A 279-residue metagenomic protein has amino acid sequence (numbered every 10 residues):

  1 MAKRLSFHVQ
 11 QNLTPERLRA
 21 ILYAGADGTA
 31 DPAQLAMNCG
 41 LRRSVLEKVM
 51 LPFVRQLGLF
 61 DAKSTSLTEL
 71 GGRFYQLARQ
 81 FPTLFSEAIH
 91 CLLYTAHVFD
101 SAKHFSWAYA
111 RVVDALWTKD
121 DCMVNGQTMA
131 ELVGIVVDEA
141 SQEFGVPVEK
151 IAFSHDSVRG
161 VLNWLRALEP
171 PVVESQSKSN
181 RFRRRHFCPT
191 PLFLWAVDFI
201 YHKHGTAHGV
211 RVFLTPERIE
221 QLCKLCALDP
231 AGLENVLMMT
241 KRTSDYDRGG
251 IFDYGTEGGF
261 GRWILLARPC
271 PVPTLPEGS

Functional and structural regions predicted by a protein language model:
M1-S279: Donor-sugar nucleotide-binding helix/loop cap in glycosyltransferases
